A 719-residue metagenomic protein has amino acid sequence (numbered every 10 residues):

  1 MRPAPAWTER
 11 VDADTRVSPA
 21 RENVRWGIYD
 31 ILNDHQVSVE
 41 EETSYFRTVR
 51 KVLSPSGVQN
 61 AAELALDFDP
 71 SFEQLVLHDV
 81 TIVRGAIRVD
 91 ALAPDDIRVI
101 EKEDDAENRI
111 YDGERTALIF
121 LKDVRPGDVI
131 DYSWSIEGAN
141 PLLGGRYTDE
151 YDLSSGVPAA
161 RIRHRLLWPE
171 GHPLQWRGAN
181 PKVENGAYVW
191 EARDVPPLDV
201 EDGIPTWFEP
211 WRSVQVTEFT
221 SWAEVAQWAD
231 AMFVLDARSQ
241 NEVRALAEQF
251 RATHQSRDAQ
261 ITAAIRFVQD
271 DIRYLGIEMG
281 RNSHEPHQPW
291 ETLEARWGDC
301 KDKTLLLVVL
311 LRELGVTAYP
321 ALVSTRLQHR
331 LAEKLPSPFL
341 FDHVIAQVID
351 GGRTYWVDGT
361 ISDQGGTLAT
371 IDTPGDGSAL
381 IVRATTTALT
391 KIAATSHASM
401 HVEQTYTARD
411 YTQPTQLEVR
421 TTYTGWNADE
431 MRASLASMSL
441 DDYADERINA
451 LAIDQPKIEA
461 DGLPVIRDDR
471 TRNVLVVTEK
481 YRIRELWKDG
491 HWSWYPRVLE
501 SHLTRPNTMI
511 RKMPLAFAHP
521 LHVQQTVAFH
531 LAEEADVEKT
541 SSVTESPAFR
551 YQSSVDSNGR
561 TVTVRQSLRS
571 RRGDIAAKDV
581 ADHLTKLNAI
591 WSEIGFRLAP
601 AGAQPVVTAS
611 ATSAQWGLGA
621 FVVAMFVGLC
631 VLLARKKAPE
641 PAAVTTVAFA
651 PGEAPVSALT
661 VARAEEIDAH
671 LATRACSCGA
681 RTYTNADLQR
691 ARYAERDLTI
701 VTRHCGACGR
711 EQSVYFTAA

Functional and structural regions predicted by a protein language model:
M1-G628: A sensor for short, sequence-defined functional sites
R2, W207, K636-A638, G652: Compositionally biased, intrinsically disordered/low-complexity regions enriched for serine, proline and threonine
I31, G617, V631-L632, A658 (+1 more regions): Acidic/proline-rich low-complexity IDRs
S256, V419, A634-K636, T702: Short, intrinsically disordered low-complexity segments
K303, A620-V627, L633, G679-R681 (+1 more regions): General secretory precursor processing signal
G628-A642: C-terminal membrane-anchoring or membrane-association module
P639-A719: Cysteine-centric segments in proteins
